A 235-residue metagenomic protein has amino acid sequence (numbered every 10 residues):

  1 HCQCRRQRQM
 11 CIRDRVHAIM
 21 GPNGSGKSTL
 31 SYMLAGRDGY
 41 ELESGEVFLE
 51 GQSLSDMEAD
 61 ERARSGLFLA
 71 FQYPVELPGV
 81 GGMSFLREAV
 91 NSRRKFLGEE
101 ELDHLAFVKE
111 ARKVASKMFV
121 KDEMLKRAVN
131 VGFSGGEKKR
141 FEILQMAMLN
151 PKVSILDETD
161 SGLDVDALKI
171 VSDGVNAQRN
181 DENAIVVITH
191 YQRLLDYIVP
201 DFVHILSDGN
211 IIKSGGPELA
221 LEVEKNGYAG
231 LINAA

Functional and structural regions predicted by a protein language model:
H1-R8, I12: Single conserved hydrophobic/aromatic residue that forms the stacking wall/gate of nucleotide- or nucleobase-binding
M10, E142-I143, L163: Hydrophobic anchor residue at the start of the ABC signature
M20-S25: The feature captures the beta-strand-to-loop junction immediately N-terminal to the Walker
E46-R62, N130: ABC ATPase NBD Q-loop/coupling interface
V75-K152: ABC-family P-loop ATPase nucleotide-binding domains
I155-T159, D166: Walker B catalytic motif
L168-D181: Helical segment within the ABC ATPase nucleotide-binding domain
F202, L206, N210-N233: Conserved beta-strand-loop-alpha-helix hinge in the C-terminal portion of ABC ATPase nucleotide-binding domains
